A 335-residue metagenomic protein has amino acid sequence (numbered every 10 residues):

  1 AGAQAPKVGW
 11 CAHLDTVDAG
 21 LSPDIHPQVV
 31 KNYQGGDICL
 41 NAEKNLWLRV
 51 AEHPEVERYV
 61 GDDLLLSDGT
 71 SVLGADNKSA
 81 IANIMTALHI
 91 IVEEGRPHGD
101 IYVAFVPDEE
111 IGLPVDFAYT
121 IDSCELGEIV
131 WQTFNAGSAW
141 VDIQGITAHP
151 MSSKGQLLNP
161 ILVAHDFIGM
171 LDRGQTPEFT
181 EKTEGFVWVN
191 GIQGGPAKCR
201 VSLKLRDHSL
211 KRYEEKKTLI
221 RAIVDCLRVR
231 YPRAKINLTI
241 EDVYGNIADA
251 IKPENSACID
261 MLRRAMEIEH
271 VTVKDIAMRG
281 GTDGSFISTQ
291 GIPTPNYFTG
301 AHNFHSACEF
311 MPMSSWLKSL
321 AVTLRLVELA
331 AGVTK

Functional and structural regions predicted by a protein language model:
Q4-D100, F105, K318: Active-site metal-coordination/substrate-binding segment of hydrolases, especially metallo-dependent peptidases
E57-S71, Q144-A148, E269, A301-H305: Glycine/charged-rich beta-loop-alpha catalytic/anionic-binding loops adjacent to active sites
R58-F134, G174-T176, T180, E184-N190 (+3 more regions): Acidic/histidine-rich catalytic neighborhood of metal-dependent amide-processing enzymes
L66-A75, T147-K154, V273, M311: A short glycine/serine-rich beta->alpha loop
V115-S153, P160-I161: Phosphate/diphosphate-binding glycine-rich loops and adjacent basic-rich segments that engage nucleotide
W131, S153-I192, K211-N237: Acidic-enriched catalytic cores of C-N bond-cleaving enzymes acting on peptides and small amides
L162-F179, F186-W188, K235, G245-P295: Active-site-adjacent substrate-binding region of metalloamidase/peptidase-like peptide-processing proteins
G195-A197, V273-V322, V327-V333: Zn-dependent metallopeptidase/amidohydrolase metal-coordination segment
